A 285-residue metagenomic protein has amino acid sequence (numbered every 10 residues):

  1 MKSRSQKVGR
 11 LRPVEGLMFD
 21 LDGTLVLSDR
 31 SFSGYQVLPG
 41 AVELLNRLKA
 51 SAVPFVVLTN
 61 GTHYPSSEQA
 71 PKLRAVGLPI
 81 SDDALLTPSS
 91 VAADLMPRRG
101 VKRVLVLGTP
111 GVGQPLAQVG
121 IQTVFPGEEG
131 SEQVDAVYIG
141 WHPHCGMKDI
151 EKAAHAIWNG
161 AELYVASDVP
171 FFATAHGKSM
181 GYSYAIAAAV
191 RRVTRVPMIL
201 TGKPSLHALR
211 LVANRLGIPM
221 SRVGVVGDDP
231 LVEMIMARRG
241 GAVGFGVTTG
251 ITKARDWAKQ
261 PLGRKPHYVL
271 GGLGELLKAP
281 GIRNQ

Functional and structural regions predicted by a protein language model:
K2-L21, L25-V53, Y64-D83, A93-Q285: Asp-based, Mg2+/Mn2+-dependent phosphohydrolase catalytic module
V56-L58: Domain-scale selection of a single, long terminal region that carries the protein's primary operational module
G61: Conserved phosphate/oxyanion-binding catalytic-loop motifs
